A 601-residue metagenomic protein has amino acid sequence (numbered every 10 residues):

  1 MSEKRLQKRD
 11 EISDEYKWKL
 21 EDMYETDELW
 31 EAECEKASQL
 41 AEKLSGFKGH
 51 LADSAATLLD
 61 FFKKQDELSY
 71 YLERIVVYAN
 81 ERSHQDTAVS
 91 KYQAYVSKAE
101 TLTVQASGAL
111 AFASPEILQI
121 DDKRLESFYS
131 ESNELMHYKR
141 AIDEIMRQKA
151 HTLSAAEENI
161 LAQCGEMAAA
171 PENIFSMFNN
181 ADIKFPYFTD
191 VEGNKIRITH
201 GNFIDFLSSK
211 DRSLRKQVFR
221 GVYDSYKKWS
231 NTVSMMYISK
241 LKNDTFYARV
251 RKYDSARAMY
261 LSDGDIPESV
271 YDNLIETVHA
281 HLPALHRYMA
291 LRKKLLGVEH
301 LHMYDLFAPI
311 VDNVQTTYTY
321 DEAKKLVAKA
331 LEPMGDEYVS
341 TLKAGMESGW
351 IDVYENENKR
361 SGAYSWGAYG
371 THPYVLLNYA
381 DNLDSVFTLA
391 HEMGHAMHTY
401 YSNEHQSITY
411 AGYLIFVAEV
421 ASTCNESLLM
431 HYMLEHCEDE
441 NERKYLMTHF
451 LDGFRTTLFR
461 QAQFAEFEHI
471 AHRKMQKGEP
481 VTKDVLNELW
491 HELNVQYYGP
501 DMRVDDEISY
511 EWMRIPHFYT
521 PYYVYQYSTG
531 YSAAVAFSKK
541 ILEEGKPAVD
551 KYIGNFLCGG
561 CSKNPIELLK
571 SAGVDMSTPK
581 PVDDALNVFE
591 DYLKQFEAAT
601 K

Functional and structural regions predicted by a protein language model:
M1-N313, A599-K601: A well-structured
D10-I12, A113, I117-I120, R140-R147 (+11 more regions): C-terminal, non-catalytic "cap/extension" segments appended to globular domains
L291, L295-P333, V339, Y374 (+5 more regions): Long, K/E/R/D-enriched contiguous segments that form extended
N313-Y318, I351-T371: Catalytic zinc-binding patch centered on the HExxH motif and its immediate surroundings that defines zinc-dependent
T316-Y318, G370-A390: Short pre-active-site segment immediately N-terminal to the catalytic Zn-binding motif
K329-S340, W366, H395, T399-S407 (+2 more regions): Conserved helix-loop functional segments at active or binding sites
Y374-N378, H405-I415, K444-G453, H472-K474 (+1 more regions): Short beta-alpha connecting loops at secondary-structure transitions that line or flank enzyme active sites
T388, T399-T423: Post-HEXXH active-site segment of zinc metalloproteases
